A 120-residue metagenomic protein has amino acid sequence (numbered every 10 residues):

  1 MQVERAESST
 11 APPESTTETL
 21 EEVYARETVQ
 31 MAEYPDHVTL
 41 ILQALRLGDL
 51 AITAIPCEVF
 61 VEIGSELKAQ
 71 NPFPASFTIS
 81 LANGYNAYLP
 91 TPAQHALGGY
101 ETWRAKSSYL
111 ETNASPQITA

Functional and structural regions predicted by a protein language model:
M1-A120: Non-catalytic substrate/cofactor recognition surfaces at enzyme active-site rims
